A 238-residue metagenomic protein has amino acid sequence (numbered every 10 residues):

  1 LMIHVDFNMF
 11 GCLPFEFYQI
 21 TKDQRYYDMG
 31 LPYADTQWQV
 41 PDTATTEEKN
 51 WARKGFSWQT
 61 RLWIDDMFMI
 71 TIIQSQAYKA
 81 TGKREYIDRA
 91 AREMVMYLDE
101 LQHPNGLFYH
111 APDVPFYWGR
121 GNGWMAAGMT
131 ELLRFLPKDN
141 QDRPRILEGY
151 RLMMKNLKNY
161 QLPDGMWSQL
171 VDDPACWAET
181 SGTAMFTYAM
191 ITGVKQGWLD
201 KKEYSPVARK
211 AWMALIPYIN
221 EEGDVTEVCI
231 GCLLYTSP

Functional and structural regions predicted by a protein language model:
L1, D28-K49, R84-L107, E148-G165 (+1 more regions): Long, well-ordered core segments of solenoidal/helical folds
M9-D23, M69-K83, A126-D142, M185-L199: Well-ordered alpha-helical scaffold segments within catalytic/enzyme domains
G11-L13, R25, T36-R61: Extracytoplasmic mature domains of secreted/periplasmic and thylakoid-lumen proteins
E48-L101, L107-P112: Aromatic- and glycine-enriched pocket-lining scaffold segments that form the walls of small-molecule binding clefts
Y109-V171: Aromatic-anchored, glycine/proline-accented short structural segments that stabilize local strand-turns or short
L147-K210: A beta-strand-loop signature enriched in Asp, Gly, Thr, and Trp that corresponds to the sialidase/neuraminidase Asp-box
Y235-P238: Conserved small/polar residues in nucleotide/adenosyl-binding loops
